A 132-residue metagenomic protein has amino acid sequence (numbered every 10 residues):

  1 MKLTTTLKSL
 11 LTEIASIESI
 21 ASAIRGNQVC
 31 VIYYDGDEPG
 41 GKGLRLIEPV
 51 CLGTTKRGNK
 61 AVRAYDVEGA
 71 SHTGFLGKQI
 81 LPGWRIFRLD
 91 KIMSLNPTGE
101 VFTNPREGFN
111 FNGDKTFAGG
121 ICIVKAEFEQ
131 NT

Functional and structural regions predicted by a protein language model:
K2-T132: Core beta-strand-centered patch of the WYL/Sm-like small regulatory domain
